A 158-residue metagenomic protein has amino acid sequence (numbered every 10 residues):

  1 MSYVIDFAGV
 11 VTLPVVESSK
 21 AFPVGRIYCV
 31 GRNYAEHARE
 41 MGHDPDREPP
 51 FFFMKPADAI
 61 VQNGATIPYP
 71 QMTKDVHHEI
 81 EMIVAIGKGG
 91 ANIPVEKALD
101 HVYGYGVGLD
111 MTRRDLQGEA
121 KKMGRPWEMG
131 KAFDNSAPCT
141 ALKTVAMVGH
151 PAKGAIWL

Functional and structural regions predicted by a protein language model:
M1-L158: Catalytic-core "active-site belt" of small-molecule-metabolizing enzymes, emphasizing His/Asp/Glu-rich regions
